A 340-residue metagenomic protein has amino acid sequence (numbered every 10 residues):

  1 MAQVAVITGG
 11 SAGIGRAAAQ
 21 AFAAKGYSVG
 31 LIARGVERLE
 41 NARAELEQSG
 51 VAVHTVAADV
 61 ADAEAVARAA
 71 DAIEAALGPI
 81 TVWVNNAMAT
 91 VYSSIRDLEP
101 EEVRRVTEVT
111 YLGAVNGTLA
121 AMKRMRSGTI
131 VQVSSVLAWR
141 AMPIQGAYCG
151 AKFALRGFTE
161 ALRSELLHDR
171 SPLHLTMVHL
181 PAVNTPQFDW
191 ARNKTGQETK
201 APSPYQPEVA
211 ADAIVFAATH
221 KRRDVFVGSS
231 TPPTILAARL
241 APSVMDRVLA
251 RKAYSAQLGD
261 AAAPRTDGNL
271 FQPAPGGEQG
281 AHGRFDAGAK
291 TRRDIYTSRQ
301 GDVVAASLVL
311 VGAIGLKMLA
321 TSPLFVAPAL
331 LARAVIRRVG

Functional and structural regions predicted by a protein language model:
M1, A24, W190, P204 (+3 more regions): Short amphipathic, positively biased membrane-proximal segments that drive organelle/inner-membrane targeting
S11-A12: Conserved glycine-rich cofactor-binding loop
Y27-N41: Conserved glycine-rich Rossmann-like NAD(P)H-binding loop of the short-chain dehydrogenase/reductase
A57-R68, P100: The beta1-alpha1 cofactor-binding region of Rossmann-like NAD(H)/NADP(H)-dependent oxidoreductases
S94-I95, E99-R104: Substrate-binding pocket helix/loop in short-chain dehydrogenase/reductase
S135: Residue(s) in the substrate-gating loop at a strand-loop-helix junction that position the organic substrate next
H168-D260: SDR active-site lid
